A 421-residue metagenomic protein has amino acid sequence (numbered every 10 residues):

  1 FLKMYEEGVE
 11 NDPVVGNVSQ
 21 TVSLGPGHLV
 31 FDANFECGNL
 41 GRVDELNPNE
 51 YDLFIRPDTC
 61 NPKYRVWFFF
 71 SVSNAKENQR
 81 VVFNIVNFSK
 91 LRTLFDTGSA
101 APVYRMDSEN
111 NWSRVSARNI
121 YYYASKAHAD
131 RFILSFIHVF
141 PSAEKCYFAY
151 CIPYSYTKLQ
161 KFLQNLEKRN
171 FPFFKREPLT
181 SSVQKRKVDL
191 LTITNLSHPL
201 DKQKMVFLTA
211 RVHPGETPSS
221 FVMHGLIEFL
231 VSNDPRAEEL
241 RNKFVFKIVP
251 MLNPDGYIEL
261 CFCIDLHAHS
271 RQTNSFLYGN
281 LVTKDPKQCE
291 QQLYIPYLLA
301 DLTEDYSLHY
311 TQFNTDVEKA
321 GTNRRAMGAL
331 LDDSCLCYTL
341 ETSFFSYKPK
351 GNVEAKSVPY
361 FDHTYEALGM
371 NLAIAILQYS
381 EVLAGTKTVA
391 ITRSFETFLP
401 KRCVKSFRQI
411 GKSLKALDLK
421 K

Functional and structural regions predicted by a protein language model:
F1-K421: Structured catalytic-domain cores with a bias toward divalent-metal coordination
